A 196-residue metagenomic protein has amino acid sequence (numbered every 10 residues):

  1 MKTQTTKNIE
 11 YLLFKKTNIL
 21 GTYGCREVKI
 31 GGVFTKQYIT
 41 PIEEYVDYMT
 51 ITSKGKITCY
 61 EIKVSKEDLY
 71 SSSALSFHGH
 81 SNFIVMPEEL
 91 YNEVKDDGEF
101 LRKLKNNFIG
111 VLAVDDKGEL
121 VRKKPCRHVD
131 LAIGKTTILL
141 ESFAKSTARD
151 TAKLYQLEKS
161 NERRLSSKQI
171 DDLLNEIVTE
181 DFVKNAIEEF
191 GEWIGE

Functional and structural regions predicted by a protein language model:
M1-P41, I51-T52: Acidic-basic catalytic patches of nuclease active cores, encompassing PD-(D/E)XK and other metal-cofactor nuclease
K2-T3, K7, Y11-K16, L20 (+1 more regions): Non-catalytic C-terminal interaction segments of nucleic acid-processing enzymes
I19, K54, F77-G79, K105-N106: Short, well-ordered coil/turn elements that cap or connect secondary structure elements
V28, K63, M86, D115: Residues at the C-termini of beta-strands that transition into short coil/loop
G31-F34, Y91-N92, V114-R122: A short acidic, often aromatic-flanked loop/helix-cap motif at beta-alpha or helix-coil junctions that lines enzyme
T40-C59, D68, S73-F77: Active-site beta-strand-loop-beta-strand hairpin of nuclease catalytic cores that positions key catalytic residues
Y60, F83, G110-L112: Hydrophobic/aromatic beta-strand patches that form the interior of the parallel beta-sheet core in alpha/beta enzyme
S65-L104: Short, charged, amphipathic alpha-helix that recurs within catalytic cores of restriction-modification and other
